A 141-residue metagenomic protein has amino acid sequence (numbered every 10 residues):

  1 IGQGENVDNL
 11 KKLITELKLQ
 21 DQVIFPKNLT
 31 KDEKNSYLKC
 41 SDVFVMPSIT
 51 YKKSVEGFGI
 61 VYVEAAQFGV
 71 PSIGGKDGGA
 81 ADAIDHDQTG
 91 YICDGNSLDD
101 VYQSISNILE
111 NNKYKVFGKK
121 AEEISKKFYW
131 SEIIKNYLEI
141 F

Functional and structural regions predicted by a protein language model:
N9-E33: Nucleotide-activated donor-binding/catalytic signature segment of Leloir-type glycosyltransferases, i.e., the conserved
L10, G74-D87, Y91-I92: Short acidic/histidine- and often glycine-rich active-site loop of Leloir-type glycosyltransferases that engages
Q22, D100, K113-K127, E139: A short, well-ordered alpha-helix in the C-terminal region of glycosyltransferases
K39-S54, V70: Acidic donor-binding loop of glycosyltransferase active sites
I49-G59, V63, A81-D82: Nucleotide-sugar-dependent
Y62, Q67-G74, I84: Short hydrophobic beta-strand element within catalytic cores of glycosyltransferases and related nucleotide-activated
H86-D87, Y91-L98, N107-N112: Conserved acidic donor-binding segment of nucleotide-sugar-dependent glycosyltransferases
W130-F141: C-terminal alpha-helical cap of glycosyltransferases
